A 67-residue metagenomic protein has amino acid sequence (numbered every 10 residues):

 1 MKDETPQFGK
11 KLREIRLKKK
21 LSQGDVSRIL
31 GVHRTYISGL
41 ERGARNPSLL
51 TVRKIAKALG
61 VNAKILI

Functional and structural regions predicted by a protein language model:
M1-K18: A short, Lys/Arg-rich alpha-helix, primarily the initiator
R13, G24, R53: Residues within the helices of the helix-turn-helix
R16, S27, A56: The alpha-helix within a helix-turn-helix
L17, G31, R42, R53: Residue-level detection of the helix-turn-helix DNA-binding "recognition helix"
L21-G39: Short alpha-helical DNA-recognition segment
L50-I65: DNA major-groove recognition helix of helix-turn-helix/homeodomain DNA-binding modules
